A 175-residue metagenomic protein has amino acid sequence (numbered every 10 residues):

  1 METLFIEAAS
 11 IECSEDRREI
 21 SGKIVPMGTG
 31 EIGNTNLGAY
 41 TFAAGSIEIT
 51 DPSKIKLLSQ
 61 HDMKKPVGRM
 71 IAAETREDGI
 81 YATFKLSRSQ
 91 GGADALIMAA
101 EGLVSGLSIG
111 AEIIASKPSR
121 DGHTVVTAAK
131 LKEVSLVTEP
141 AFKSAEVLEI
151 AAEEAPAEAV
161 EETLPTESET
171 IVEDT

Functional and structural regions predicted by a protein language model:
T3-K23, T29, A39, K54-K56 (+1 more regions): Residue microenvironments linked to proteolytic maturation and disulfide-stabilized extracellular modules
E31-G33: Short acidic/glycine-rich loop or secondary-structure boundary segments that cap or lie
N36-D62: Small/polar-rich, solvent-exposed N-terminal microdomains that initiate assembly or binding
K64-G68: Short amphipathic beta-strand starts and helix->beta connectors
